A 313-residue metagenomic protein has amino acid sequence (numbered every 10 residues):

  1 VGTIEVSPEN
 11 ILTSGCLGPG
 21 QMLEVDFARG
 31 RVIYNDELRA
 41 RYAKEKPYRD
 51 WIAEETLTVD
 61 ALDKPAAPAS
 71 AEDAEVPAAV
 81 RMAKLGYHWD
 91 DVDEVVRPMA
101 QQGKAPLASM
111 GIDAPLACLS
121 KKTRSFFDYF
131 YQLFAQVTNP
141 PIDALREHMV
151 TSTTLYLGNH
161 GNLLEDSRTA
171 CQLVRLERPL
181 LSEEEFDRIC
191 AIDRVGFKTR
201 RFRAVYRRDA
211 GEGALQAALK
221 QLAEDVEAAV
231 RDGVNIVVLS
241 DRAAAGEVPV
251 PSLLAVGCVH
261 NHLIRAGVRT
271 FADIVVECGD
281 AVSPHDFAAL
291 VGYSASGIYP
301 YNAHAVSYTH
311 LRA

Functional and structural regions predicted by a protein language model:
G2-M22, D26: Conserved nucleotide-binding/hydrolysis modules and their immediate coupling elements across P-loop/ASCE NTPase motors
Y34-R207, E212-Q221, E227, R231: Extended, highly charged accessory segments
V237, I274-E277, I298: Hydrophobic faces of well-ordered beta-strands that scaffold small-molecule active sites in alpha/beta enzyme cores
L239-L253: Glycine-rich, proline-tolerant flexible connector loops at the mouths of alpha/beta enzymes
P251-T270: Alpha-helix-loop-beta-strand connector modules within alpha/beta enzyme cores
V282-Y293: Catalytic cores of alpha/beta
S294-Y308: Glycine-rich phosphate-binding active-site loops on the catalytic face of alpha/beta enzymes
T309-A313: Conserved small/polar residues in nucleotide/adenosyl-binding loops
